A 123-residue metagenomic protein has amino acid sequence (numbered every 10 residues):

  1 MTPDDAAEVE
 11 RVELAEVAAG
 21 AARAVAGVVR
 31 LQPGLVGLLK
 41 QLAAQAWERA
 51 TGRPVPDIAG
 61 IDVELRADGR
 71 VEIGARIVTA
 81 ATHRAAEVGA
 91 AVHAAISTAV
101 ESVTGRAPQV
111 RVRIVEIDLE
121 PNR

Functional and structural regions predicted by a protein language model:
M1-V9, A15, R113-R123: Polar/charged, Gly/Pro-rich intrinsically disordered segments
D4, E8, V78-A86: Active-site oxyanion-binding pockets that recognize sulfate/phosphate
V9, E13, R30, E87 (+1 more regions): Charged, alpha-helix-enriched surfaces in structured cytosolic catalytic cores of large nucleotide-utilizing machines
A18-Q32: Short acidic amphipathic segments
V28-A43, W47-I77, P108-P121: Short edge beta-strands and adjacent turn/loop segments
T82-T104: Short, non-transmembrane amphipathic alpha-helical segments
